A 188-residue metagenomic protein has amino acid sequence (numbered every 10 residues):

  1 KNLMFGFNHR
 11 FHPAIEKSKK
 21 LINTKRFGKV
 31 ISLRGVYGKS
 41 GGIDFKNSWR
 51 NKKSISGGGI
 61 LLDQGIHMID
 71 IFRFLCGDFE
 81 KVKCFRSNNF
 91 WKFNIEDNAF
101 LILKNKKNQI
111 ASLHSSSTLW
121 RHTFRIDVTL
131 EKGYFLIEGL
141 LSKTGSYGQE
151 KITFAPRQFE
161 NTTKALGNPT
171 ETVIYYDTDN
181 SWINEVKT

Functional and structural regions predicted by a protein language model:
K1: Rossmann-fold NAD(P)-binding glycine/threonine-rich loop
G6-H9, S56-I60, V173-S181: Short, surface-exposed alpha-helical recognition segments that flank or form part of ligand/macromolecule-binding
H9-K92: Predominantly a Rossmann-like dinucleotide-binding segment in NAD(P)-dependent oxidoreductases
W91-N94, K106-K187: NAD(P)-dinucleotide binding in Rossmann-like oxidoreductases
